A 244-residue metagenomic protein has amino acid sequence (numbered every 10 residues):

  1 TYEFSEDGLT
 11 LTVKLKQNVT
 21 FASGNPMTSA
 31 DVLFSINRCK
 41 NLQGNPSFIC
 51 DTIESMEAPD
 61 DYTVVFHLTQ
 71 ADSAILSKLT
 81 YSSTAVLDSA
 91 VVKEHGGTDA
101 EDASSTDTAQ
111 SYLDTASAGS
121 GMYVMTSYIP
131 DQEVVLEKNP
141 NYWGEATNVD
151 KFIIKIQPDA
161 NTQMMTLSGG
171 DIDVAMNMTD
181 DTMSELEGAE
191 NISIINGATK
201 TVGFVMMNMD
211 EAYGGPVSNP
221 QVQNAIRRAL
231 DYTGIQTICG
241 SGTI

Functional and structural regions predicted by a protein language model:
T1, N224, S241-I244: Short, intrinsically disordered, charge-balanced linker/junction segments flanking boundaries in proteins
T1, N25, I75-A85, S120 (+2 more regions): A structural "hinge/loop" feature
T1-F4, N37, A118: N-terminal lobe/hinge region of extracytoplasmic solute-binding protein
E3, D7, T12-K14, F48-E101: Surface-exposed binding/hinge segments that line and control ligand-binding clefts or catalytic entry sites
E6, P59, A116, A198-K200: Short coil/turn motifs at beta-sheet boundaries
K16-N45, S55-M56, M122-C239: Extracytoplasmic/periplasmic ligand-capture domains
K78, E94-H95, Y112, A229 (+1 more regions): Residues that form generic nucleotide/phosphate-binding pockets
S82-A146, K151: Gly/Pro-rich hinge or "lid" segments in bacterial periplasmic/extracellular proteins
